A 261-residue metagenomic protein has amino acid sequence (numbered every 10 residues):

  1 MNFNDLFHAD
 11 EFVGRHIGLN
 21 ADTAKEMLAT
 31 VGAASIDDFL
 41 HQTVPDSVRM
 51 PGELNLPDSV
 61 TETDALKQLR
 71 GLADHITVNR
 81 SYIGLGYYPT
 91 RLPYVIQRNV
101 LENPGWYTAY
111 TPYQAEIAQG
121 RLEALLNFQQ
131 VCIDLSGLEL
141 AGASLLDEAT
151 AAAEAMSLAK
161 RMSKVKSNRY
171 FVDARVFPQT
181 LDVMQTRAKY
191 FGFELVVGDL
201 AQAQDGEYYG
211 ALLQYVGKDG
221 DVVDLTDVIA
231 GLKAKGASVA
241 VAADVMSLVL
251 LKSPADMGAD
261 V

Functional and structural regions predicted by a protein language model:
M1-L19: Charged, compositionally biased N-terminal leader segments and the immediate start of the first structured element
L6, N103-A115, V131-L138, V165-S167 (+2 more regions): Gly-rich Lys/Arg/Thr-decorated short loops/hinges at beta-loop-alpha junctions or inter-strand turns that position
L19, S35, H41-N127, I133: N-terminal entrance/gating region of PLP-dependent enzymes' catalytic architecture
L19-D22, V31-A34, V60-K67, G105 (+6 more regions): Conserved active-site and cofactor/substrate-binding residues in soluble primary-metabolism enzymes
T61-L66, Q129, A141-K166: Conserved beta-loop-alpha segment that forms the PLP phosphate-binding cup at the N-terminus of a helix
Y113-I117, R121, D134-A153: Short loop-beta-helix segment that forms the pyridoxal 5′-phosphate
T150-V261: Conserved PLP-enzyme active-site core in the AAT-like
